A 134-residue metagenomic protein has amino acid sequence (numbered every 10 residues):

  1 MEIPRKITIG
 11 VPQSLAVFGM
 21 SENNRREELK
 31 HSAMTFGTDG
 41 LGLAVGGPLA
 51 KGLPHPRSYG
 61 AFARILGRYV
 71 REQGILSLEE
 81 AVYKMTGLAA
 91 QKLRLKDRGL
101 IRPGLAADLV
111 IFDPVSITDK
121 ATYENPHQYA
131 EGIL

Functional and structural regions predicted by a protein language model:
M1-I9, R26-V115: His/Asp/Glu-enriched, well-ordered alpha-helical/loop segment that forms or immediately abuts the divalent-metal
A16-F18, V45: Helix-coil boundary/capping segments in enzymes
G19-N23: Buried, small/hydrophobic-residue-enriched core segments of structured protein domains
S116, A121-L134: Phosphate/diphosphate-binding loops
